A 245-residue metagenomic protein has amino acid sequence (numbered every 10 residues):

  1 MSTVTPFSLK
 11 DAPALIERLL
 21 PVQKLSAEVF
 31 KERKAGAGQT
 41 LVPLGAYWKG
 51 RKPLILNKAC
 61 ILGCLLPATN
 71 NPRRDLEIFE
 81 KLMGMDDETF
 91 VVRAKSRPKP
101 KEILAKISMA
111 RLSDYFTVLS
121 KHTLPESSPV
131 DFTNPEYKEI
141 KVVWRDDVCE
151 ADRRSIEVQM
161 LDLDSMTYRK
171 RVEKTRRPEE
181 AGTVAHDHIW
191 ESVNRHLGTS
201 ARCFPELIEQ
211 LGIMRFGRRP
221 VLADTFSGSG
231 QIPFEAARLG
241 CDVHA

Functional and structural regions predicted by a protein language model:
M1-E17: Long, acidic, intrinsically disordered low-complexity segments
P13-A223: Class I S-adenosyl-L-methionine
E209-A245: Conserved S-adenosyl-L-methionine
